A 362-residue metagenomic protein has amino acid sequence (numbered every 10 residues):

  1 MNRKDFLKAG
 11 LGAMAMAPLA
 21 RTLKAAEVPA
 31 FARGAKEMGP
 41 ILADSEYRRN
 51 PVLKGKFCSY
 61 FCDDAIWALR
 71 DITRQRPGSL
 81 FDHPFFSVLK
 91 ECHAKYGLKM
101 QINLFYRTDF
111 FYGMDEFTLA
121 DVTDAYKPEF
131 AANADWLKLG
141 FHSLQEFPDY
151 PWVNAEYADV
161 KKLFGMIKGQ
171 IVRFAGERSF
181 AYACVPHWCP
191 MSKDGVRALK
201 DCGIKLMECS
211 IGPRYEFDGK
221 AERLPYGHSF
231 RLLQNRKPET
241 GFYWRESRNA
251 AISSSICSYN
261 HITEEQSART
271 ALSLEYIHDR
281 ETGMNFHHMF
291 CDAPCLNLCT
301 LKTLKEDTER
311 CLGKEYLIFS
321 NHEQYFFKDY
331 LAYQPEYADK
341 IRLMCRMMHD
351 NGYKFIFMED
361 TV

Functional and structural regions predicted by a protein language model:
D5-E27: N-terminal export signals
F31-R48, Y112, R178, P190-Y316: Active-site-adjacent pocket scaffolds in enzyme catalytic domains
E37-P128, F180, F319: Active-site beta->alpha N-cap acidic-glycine motif
K56, Y96-Q101, A134-L137, E177-A181 (+3 more regions): Loop/turn elements at helix/coil->beta-strand transitions in domains of secreted/extracellular proteins
Q75-L89, D115-K127, Y157-Q170, N297-K305 (+1 more regions): Well-ordered, non-membrane alpha-helical segments in soluble/globular domains
I102-S192, Y215-G219, E315, E323-F327 (+1 more regions): Metal-dependent polysaccharide deacetylase catalytic core of the NodB/CE4 family, i.e., the active-site-bearing domain
E208-I211, I318-V362: C-terminal domain-boundary segment and adjacent tail
